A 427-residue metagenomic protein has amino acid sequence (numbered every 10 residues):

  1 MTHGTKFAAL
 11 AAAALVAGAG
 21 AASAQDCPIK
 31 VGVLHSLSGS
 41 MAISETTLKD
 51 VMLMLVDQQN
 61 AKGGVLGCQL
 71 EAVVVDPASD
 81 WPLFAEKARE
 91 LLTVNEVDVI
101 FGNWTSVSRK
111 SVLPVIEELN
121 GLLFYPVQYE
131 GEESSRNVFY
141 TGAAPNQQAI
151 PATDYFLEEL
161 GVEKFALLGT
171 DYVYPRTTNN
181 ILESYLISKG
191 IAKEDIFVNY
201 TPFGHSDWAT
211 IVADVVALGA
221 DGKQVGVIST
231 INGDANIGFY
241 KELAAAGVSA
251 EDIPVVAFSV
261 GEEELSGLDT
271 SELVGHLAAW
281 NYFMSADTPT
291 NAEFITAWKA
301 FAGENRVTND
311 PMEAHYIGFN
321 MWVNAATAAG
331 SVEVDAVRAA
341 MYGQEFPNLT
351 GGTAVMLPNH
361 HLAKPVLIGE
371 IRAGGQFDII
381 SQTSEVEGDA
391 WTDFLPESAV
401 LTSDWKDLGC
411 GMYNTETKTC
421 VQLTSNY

Functional and structural regions predicted by a protein language model:
M1-A24: Gram-negative bacterial Sec-dependent N-terminal signal peptides
A22-V33, G64-Q69, L157-E163: Immediate post-signal peptide segment of exported/extracytoplasmic ligand-binding proteins
I29, E345-Y427: Solvent-exposed, acidic/polar segments of extracytosolic/periplasmic ligand-binding ectodomains
G32-V51, V75-P82, W104-V107, D171-R176 (+2 more regions): Extracytoplasmic "Venus flytrap"
I43-D50, D57-Q58, K62-E132, T141 (+1 more regions): Beta-alpha junction/loop-to-helix N-cap segments that form part of ligand/metal-binding clefts
E86, E130-G131, N137-A246, S285-E293: Extracellular/periplasmic Venus flytrap/periplasmic-binding protein
L91-N103, F124-P126, K164-G169, G222-G233 (+4 more regions): Periplasmic-binding protein-like
E242-Y316, A326-V332, V386-T417, V421-L423: Extracellular/periplasmic periplasmic-binding protein-like sensory domains
